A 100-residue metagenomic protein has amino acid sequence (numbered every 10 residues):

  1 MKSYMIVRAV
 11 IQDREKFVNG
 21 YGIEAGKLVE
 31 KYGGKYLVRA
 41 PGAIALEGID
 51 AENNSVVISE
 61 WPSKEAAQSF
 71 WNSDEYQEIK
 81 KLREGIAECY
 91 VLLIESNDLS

Functional and structural regions predicted by a protein language model:
M1-I58, P62-Q68, N72, S96-S100: Short S/T/G/P-rich N-terminal loop/turn motif that feeds into the first structured element of a domain
A67-F70, D74-Y90: C-terminal structural segments of small proteins and small subunits
K81-L82, I94-D98: Internal interaction segment
